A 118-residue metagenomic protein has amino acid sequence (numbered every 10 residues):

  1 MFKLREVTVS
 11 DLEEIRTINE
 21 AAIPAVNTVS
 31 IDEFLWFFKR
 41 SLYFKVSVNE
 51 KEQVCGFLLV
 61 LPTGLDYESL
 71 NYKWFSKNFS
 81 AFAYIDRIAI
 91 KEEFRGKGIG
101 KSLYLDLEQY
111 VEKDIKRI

Functional and structural regions predicted by a protein language model:
F2, E52-F57, A83: Glycine-rich phosphate/pyrophosphate-binding loop shared by adenosine-nucleotide-utilizing enzymes
F2-I15: A short beta-loop-alpha structural element at the N-terminal edge of CoA-dependent acyl/N-acetyltransferase catalytic
V7, I88-E93: Hydrophobic adenine-recognition pocket in adenosine-nucleotide-binding enzymes
P24-K51, L65: Active-site rim helix/loop that mediates acceptor-substrate recognition in acyltransferases
L59-R87, R95, L105: Conserved acyl-donor/pantetheine-binding loop and adjacent beta-alpha core of acyl/acetyltransferases and related
I90, G96-Q109: Conserved acetyl-CoA-binding loop-helix of GNAT-fold acetyltransferases
V111-I118: Conserved GNAT acetyl-CoA-binding A-motif
